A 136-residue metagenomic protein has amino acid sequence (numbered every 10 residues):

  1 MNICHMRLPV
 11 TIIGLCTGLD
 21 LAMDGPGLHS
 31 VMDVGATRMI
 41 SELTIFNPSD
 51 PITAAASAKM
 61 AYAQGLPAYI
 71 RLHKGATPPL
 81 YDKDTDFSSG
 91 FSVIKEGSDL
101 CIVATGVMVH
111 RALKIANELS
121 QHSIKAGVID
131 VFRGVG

Functional and structural regions predicted by a protein language model:
M1-E96, L100-C101, A126: Conserved thiamine diphosphate
C16, G106-M108, F132: Residue-level signal for short, function-critical loop segments
V31-V34, V109, L113: Short, surface-exposed alpha-helical segments at coil->helix boundaries
P51-A54, F132-G136: Short acidic loop-to-helix transition motifs that present clustered carboxylates
K74-G75, V131-R133: Short, acidic/turn-prone active-site loops that include or flank metal/cofactor- and phosphate-binding residues
P78-L80, H110-A112, V135-G136: Short acidic/glycine-rich loop or secondary-structure boundary segments that cap or lie
D99-V109: Gly/Ser-rich, acidic/histidine-flanked active-site/gating loops
R111-V128: Short helix-loop-beta junction
